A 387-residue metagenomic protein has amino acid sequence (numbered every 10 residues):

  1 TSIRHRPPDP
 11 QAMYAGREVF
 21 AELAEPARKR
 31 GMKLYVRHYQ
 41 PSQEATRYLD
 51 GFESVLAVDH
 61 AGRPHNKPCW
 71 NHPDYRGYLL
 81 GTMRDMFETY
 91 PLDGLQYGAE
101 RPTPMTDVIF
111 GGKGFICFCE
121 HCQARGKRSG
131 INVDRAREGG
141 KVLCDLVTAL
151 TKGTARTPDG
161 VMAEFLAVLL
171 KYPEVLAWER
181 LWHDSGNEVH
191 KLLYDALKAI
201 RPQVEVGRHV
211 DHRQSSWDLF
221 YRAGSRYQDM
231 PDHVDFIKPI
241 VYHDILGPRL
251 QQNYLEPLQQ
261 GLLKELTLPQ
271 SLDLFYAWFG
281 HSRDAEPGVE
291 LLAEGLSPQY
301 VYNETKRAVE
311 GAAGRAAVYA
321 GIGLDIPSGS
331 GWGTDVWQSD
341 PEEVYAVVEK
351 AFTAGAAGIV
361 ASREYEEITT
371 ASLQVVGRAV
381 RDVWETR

Functional and structural regions predicted by a protein language model:
T1, S42-H65, A99-L166, R249-L268 (+1 more regions): Aromatic- and acidic-residue-enriched segments that line the glycan-binding/catalytic groove of carbohydrate-active
T1-R17, G62-L80, K171-N187, D284-P298 (+2 more regions): The substrate-binding groove and active-site-proximal loops of carbohydrate-active enzymes, especially glycoside
I3-E18, E25, K33-Y90, A99 (+4 more regions): Active-site-adjacent "subsite" loops/lids of carbohydrate-active enzymes
A27, L79, M86, L95 (+3 more regions): Conserved, mostly hydrophobic/aromatic
M32-Q43, Q96-E100, N132-G153, A177-R222 (+2 more regions): Aromatic-lined carbohydrate-recognition surfaces of secreted/lumenal glycan-active proteins
T46, D50-E53, P104-T106, I200-L250 (+1 more regions): Substrate-binding cleft/loops of secretory-pathway carbohydrate-active enzymes
G98, A136-E179, G224-A293, A357 (+1 more regions): Aromatic- and acid-rich polysaccharide-binding/catalytic face of secreted or lumenal carbohydrate-active enzymes
H233-Q252, A277-W384: Substrate-binding cleft of secreted/luminal carbohydrate-active enzymes
